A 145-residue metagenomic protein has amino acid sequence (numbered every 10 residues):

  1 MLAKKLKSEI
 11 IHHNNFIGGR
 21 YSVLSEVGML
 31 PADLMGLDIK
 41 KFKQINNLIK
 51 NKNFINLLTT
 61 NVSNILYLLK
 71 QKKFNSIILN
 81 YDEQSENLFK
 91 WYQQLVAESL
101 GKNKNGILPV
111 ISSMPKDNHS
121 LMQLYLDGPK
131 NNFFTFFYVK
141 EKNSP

Functional and structural regions predicted by a protein language model:
M1-T135, K140-N143: Active-site phosphate/pyrophosphate-binding segments
